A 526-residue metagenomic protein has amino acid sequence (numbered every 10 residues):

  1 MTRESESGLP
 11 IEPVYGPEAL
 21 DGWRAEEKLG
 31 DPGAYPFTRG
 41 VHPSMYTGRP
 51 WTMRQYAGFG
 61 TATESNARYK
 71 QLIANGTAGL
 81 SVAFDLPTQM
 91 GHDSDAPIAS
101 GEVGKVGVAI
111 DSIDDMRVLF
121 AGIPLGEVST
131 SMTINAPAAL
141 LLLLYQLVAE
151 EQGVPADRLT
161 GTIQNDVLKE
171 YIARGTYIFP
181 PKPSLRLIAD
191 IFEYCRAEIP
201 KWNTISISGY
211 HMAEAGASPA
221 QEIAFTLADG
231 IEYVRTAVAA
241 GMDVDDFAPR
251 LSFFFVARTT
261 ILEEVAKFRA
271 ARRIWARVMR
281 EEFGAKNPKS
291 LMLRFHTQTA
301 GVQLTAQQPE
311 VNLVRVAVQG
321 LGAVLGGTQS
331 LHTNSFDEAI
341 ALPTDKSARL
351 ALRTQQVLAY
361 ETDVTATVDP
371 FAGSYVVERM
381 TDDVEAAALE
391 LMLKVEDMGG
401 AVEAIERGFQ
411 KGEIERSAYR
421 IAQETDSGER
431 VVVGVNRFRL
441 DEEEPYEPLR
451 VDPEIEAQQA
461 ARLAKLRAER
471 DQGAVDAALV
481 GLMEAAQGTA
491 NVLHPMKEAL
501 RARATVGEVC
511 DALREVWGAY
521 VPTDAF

Functional and structural regions predicted by a protein language model:
M1-R258, E263-E264, E282, K289-H296 (+3 more regions): Catalytic alpha/beta active-site cores
R3-G22, D31-F37, L86, T344-D345 (+2 more regions): Flexible, glycine-rich loop/tail regions that form catalytic "lids" or insertion modules at the edges of active sites
R54-Y56, V82-D85, S131-N135, T162-Q164 (+13 more regions): Generic beta-strand/beta-sheet core signal
F59, R68-N75, I113-I123, L144-V148 (+17 more regions): Generic, well-ordered alpha-helical scaffold segments in large soluble proteins
G101-K105, K169-F179, M212-A217, F255-T260 (+6 more regions): Short beta-alpha connecting loops at secondary-structure transitions that line or flank enzyme active sites
D111, S129, I134-P137, A149-E151 (+9 more regions): Phosphate/diphosphate-binding loops
A156, L187, L342, T523-F526: Catalytic or ion-translocation cores adjacent to nucleophile or general acid/base/metal-coordination motifs in diverse
D243-F247, A285-T299, Q307-N334, P343-V368 (+4 more regions): Flexible glycine/proline-rich, aromatic-decorated loop/lid segments
